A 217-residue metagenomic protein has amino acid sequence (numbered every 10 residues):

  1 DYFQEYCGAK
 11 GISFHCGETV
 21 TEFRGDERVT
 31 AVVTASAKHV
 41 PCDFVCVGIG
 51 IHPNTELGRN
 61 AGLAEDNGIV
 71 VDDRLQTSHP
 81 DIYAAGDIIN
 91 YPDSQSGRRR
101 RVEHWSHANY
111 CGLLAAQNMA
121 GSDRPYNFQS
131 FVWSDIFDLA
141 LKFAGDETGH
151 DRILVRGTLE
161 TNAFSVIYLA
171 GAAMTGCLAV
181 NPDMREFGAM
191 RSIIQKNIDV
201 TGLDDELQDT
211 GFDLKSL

Functional and structural regions predicted by a protein language model:
D1-E22, H104, A108, F128-W133 (+1 more regions): Rossmann-like dinucleotide-binding cores of NAD(P)H-dependent redox enzymes
Q4, G8, I12-S13, L63 (+2 more regions): Generic secondary-structure signature for well-ordered alpha-helical cores
T19, A37-K38, L139, A173: Well-ordered beta-strand scaffold positions
R24-V33, K38-L114: FAD-site-proximal beta/loop scaffold in flavoenzymes
G48, V180, T210: Residue-level recognition of phosphate/Mg2+-coordinating polar/acidic sites in nucleotide-handling active sites
I88-G188: Mid-to-C-terminal Rossmann-like scaffold of FAD/NAD(P)H-dependent oxidoreductases
V132, V200-L217: Cysteine/selenocysteine-centered motifs that mediate thiol-based redox chemistry or coordinate metal-sulfur cofactors
D183-T201: A short, polar/charged loop-to-alpha-helix boundary motif
